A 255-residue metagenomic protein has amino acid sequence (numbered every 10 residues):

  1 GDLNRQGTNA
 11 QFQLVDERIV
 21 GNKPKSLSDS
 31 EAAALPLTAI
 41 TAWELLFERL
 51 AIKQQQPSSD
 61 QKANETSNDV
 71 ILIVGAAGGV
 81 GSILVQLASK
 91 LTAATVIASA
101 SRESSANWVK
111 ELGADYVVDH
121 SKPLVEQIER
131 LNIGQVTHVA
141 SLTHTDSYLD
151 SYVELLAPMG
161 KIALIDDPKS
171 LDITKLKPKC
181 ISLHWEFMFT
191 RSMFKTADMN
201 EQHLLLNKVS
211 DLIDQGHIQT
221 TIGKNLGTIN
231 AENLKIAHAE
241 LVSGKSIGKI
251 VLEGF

Functional and structural regions predicted by a protein language model:
G1-N22, P36-L37: Glycine-rich phosphate/adenylate-binding loop and adjacent beta-alpha elements of nucleotide- or dinucleotide-binding
I19-D29, T66-N68: Glycine/charged-rich beta-loop-alpha catalytic/anionic-binding loops adjacent to active sites
G21, L72, I97, K161-A163 (+2 more regions): Structural detector of well-ordered beta-strand residues that form the stable sheet scaffold of enzyme domains
A33-K122: Mid-domain Rossmann-like dinucleotide-binding core that forms the NAD(H)/NADP(H) cofactor-binding site
A39-W43, L149, L205-V209, L234: A general structural signal for well-ordered alpha-helical segments in protein cores
Q54-Q55, Q61-T66, L112, Y116-E186: Glycine-rich cofactor phosphate-binding loops and adjacent beta1-alpha1 units of small-molecule cofactor enzyme domains
K175-N225: C-terminal substrate-binding/catalytic core of Rossmann-like NAD(P)-dependent dehydrogenases/reductases
D214-K224, K235-F255: C-terminal capping/lid region of NAD(P)-dependent oxidoreductase domains
